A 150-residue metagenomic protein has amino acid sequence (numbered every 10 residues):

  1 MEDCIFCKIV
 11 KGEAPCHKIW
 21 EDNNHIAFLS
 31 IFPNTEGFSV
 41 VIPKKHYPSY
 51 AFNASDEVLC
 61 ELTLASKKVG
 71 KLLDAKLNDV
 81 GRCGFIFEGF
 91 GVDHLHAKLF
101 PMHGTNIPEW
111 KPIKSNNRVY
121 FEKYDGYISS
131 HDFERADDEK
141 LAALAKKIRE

Functional and structural regions predicted by a protein language model:
M1-E150: HIT superfamily nucleotide-processing domains
